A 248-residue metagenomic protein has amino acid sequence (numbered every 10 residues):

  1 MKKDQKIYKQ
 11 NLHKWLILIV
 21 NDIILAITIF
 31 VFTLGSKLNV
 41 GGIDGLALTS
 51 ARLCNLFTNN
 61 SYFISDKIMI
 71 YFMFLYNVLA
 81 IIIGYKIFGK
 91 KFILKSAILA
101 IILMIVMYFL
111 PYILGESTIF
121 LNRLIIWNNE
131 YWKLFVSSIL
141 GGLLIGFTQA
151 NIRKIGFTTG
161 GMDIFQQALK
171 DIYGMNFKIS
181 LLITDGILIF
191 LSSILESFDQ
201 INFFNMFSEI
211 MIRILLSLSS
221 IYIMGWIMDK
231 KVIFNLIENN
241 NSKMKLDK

Functional and structural regions predicted by a protein language model:
K2-K248: Extended, low-hydrophobicity, polar/charged segments
